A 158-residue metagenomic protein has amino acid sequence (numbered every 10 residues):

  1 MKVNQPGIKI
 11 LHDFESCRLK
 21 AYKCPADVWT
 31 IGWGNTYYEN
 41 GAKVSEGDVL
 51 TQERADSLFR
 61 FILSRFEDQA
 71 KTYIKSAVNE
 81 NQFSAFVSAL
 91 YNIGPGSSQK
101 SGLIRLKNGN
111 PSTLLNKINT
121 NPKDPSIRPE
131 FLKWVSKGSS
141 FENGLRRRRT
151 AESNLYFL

Functional and structural regions predicted by a protein language model:
M1-V28, N35-V44, L50, R54-F61 (+3 more regions): Long, amphipathic alpha-helical surface segments
L11, Q82-L90, E130-L132: Short alpha-helical scaffolding segments that buttress acidic/His motifs in well-ordered protein cores
Q69-T72, A89-G96: Amphipathic alpha-helical interaction surfaces
T72-F83: Short, structured surface segments that line ligand/substrate-binding pockets
